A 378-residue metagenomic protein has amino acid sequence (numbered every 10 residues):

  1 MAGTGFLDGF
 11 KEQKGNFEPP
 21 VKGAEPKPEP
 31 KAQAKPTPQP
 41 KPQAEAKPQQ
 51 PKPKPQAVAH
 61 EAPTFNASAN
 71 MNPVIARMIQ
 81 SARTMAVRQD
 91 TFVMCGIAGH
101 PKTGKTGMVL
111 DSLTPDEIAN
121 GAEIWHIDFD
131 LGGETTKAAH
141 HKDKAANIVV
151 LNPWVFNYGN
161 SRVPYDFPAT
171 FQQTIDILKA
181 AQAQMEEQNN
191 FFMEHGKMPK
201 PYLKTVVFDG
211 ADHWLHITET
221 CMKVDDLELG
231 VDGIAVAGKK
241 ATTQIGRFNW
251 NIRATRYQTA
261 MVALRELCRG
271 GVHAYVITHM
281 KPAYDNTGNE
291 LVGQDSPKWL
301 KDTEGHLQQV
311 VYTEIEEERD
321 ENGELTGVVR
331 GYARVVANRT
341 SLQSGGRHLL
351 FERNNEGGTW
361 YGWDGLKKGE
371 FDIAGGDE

Functional and structural regions predicted by a protein language model:
A2-G5: Short, small/acidic-rich helices and loops at N termini and domain boundaries of DNA replication/processing enzymes
L7-K52: N-terminal intrinsically disordered, low-complexity tails
K52-A86: N-terminal pre-Walker A segment at the start of P-loop NTPase domains
Q80-V93, H273: Glycine-rich phosphate-binding loop of ATP-dependent small-molecule kinases
D90-H195, P199-T205, H213-I217: Conserved P-loop
M198-D302: P-loop NTPase motor core
E266-N355: Phosphate-binding/switch region of NTP-binding enzymes
Q343-E378: NTP-binding/hydrolysis catalytic cores, primarily Walker-type P-loop NTPases
